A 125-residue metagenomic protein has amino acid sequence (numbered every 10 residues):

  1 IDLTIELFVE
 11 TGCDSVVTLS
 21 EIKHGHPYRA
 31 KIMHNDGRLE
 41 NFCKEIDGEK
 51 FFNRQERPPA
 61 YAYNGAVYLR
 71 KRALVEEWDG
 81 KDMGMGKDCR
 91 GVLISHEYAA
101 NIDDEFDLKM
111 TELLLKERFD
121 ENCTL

Functional and structural regions predicted by a protein language model:
I1-G84: Conserved core of the sugar-phosphate nucleotidyltransferase
P59-L125: Conserved alpha/beta core of the MobA/IspD/sugar-nucleotide pyrophosphorylase nucleotidyltransferase superfamily
